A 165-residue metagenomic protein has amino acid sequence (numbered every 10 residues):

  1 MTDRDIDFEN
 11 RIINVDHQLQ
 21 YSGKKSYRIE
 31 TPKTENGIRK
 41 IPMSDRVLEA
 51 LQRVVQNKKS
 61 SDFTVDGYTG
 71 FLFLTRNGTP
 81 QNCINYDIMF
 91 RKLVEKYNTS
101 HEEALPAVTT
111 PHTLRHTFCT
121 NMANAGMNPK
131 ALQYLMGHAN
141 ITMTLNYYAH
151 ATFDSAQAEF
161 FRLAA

Functional and structural regions predicted by a protein language model:
M1-K59: Conserved tyrosine-mediated DNA breakage-rejoining catalytic core shared by Y-recombinases
D3, D7-F8, P80-Y86, T113 (+1 more regions): Gram-positive cell-envelope targeting signals
I6-I12, M127-N146: Short, polar N-cap/turn motifs at the start of nucleic acid-interacting alpha helices
D16, S44, L74-R76, A149: Residue-level detector of conserved, well-ordered beta-strand and adjacent loop positions that form binding/recognition
Q20-I29, A125, N146, H150-A165: DNA/chromatin major-groove-contacting recognition/catalytic segments
I41, K58-F71, R76-P80, I84-Y134 (+1 more regions): Short, basic (Lys/Arg/His-rich) helix/loop patches that form interaction surfaces in the mid-to-C-terminal regions
L48, Q52, R91, Q133 (+2 more regions): Solvent-exposed, non-membrane alpha-helical residues enriched in polar/charged side chains
